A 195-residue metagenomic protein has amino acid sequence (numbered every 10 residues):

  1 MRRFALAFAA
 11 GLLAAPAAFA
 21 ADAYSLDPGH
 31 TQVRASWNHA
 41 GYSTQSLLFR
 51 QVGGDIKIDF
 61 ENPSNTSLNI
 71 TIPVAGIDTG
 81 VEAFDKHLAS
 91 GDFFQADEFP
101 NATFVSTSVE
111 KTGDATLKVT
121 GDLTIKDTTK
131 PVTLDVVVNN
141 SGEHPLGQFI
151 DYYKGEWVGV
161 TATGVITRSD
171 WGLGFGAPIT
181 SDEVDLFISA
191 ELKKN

Functional and structural regions predicted by a protein language model:
M1-F8: Bacterial N-terminal signal peptides that target proteins for export
A14-A18: N-terminal signal peptide c-region/cleavage motif recognized by signal peptidases
A20-N195: Low-complexity, acidic/polar, glycine-enriched regions of mature
